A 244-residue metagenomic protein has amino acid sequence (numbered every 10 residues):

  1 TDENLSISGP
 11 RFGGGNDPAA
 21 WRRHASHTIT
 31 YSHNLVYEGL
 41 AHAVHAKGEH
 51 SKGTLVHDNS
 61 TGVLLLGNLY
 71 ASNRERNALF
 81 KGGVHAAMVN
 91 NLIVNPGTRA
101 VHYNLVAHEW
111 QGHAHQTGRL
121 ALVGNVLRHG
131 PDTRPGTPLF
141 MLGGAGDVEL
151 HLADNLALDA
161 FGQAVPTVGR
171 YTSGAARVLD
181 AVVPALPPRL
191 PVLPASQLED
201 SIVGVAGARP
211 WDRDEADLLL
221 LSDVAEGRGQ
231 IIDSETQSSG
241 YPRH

Functional and structural regions predicted by a protein language model:
T1-N4, R11-H45, H50-N77, V84-T98 (+2 more regions): Right-handed parallel beta-helix
S6-S8, S26, S32, S51 (+8 more regions): Generic serine detector
S8-P10, V106: Short strand-loop junctions, especially beta-strand C-caps/beta-turns that link beta-sheets to coils or alpha-helices
F80-D233, Q237-S239: Extracellular beta-rich repeat passengers
P242-R243: Short, intrinsically disordered, charge-balanced linker/junction segments flanking boundaries in proteins
